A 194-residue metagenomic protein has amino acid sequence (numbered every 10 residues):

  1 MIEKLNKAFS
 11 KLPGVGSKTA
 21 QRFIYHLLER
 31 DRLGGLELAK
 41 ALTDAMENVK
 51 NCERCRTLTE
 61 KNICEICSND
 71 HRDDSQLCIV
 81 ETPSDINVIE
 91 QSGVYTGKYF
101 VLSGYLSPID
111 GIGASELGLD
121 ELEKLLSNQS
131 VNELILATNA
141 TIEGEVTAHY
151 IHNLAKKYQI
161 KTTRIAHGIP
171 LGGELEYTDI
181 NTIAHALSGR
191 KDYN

Functional and structural regions predicted by a protein language model:
I2-K7, K11, Q21-L77, T82-I86: Cys/His-rich Zn2+-binding cysteine-cluster or related metal-binding knuckle/ribbon modules and their
E3, K7, Q21-Y25, L36 (+6 more regions): Solvent-exposed alpha-helical segments within well-ordered globular domains of core cellular machineries
K4, D31, Y95, E123-N194: Long C-terminal interaction/binding lobes of large macromolecular proteins
K11-P13, I165: Short conserved micro-motifs on helix faces and helix-strand junctions that flank and scaffold key functional residues
P13, R32, A45, T57 (+3 more regions): Conserved phosphate/pyrophosphate-binding and hydrolysis machinery centered on Walker-type P-loop NTPases, extending
A20, N69-T138: Extended interfacial segments that mediate partner engagement and assembly in macromolecular machines
C64-I66, D110-G111, G173-L175: Short, solvent-exposed polar/charged micro-motifs at secondary-structure junctions
